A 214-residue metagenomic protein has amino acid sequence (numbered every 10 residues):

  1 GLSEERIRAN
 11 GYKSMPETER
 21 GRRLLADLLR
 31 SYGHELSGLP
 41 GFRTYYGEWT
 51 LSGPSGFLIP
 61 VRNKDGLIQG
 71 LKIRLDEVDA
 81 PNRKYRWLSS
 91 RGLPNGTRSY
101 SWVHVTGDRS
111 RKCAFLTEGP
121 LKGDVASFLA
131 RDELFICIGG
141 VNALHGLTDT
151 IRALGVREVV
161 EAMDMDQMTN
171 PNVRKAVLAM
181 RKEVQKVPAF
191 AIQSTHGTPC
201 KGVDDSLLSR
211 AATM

Functional and structural regions predicted by a protein language model:
G1-Y12, G33-T44, A191-S194: Short, surface-exposed acidic
L2-M15, R131-N142: Short, well-structured beta-strand/strand-turn elements
E4, A9, I68, N82-Y85 (+3 more regions): Generic secondary-structure boundary/loop-capping signal
N10, R74, A162: Conserved residues at the C-terminal ends of beta-strands
T18-R20, A162: N-terminal structured subdomain of primase-like DNA metabolism proteins
G21-G155: Phosphate-handling DNA/RNA-contact segment within nucleic-acid enzymes
D108-A114, P120-M214: TOPRIM fold recognition
